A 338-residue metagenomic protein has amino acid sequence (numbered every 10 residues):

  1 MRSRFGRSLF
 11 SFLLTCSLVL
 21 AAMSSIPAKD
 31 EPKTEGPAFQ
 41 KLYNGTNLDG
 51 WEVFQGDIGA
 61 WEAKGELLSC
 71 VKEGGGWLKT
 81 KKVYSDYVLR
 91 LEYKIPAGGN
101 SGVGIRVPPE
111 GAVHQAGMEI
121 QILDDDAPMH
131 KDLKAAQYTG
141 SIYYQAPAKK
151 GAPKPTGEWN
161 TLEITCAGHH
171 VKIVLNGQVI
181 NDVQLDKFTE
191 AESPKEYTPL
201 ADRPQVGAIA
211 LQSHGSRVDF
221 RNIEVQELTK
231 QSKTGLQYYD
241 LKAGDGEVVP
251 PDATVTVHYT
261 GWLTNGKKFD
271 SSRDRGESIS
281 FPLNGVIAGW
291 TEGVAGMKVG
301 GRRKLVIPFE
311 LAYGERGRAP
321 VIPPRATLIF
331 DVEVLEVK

Functional and structural regions predicted by a protein language model:
M1-R7: N-terminal secretory signal peptides that target proteins for export/translocation
R2, M23-S24: A broad helix-preferring feature
S3, E31, V337-K338: Generic C-terminal helix-cap and adjacent flexible tail
S11-A22: Bacterial N-terminal signal peptides
S25-G235: Carbohydrate-interacting regions of secretory-pathway proteins
E110-A112, E190, Q226-K338: Cross-family detector of peptidyl-prolyl cis-trans isomerase
